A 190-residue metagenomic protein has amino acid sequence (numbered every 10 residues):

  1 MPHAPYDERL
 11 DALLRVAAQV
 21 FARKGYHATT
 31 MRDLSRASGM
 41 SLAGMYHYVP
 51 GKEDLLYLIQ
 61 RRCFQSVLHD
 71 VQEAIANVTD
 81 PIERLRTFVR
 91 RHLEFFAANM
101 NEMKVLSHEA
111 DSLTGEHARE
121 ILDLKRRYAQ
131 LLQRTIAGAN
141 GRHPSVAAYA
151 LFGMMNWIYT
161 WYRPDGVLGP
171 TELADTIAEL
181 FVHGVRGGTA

Functional and structural regions predicted by a protein language model:
M1-E8, R15, Q19, T189-A190: N-terminal intrinsically disordered/low-complexity leader segments
E8-A17, L34, I59-C63, V67 (+2 more regions): Generic hydrophobic, amphipathic alpha-helix propensity
A12, V16, V20-D54, L58: Helix-turn-helix
R23-H27, V78, N99: Short coil/turn segments at alpha/beta junctions that flank glycine-rich nucleotide-binding fingerprints
L58, Q72-A98, L151: Hydrophobic alpha-helical connector segments
R62-L68, Q72, G115-N140, S145-Y149 (+2 more regions): Amphipathic alpha-helical packing segments from all-alpha helical-bundle domains
E94, A98, Q130-G138, M154 (+1 more regions): C-terminal peripheral helix-coil segments that are non-catalytic and often amphipathic
A97-E116, T160: Amphipathic alpha-helical segments used for helix-helix packing
